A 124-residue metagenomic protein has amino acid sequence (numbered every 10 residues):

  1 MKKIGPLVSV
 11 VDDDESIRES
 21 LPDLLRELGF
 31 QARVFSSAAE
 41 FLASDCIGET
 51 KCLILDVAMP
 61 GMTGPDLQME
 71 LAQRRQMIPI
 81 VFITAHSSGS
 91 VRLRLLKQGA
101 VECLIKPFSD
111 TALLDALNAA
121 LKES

Functional and structural regions predicted by a protein language model:
E15-R33: Two-component/phosphorelay signaling modules centered on CheY-like receiver
V34-C52: Acidic, metal-coordinating helix/loop segments flanking the phosphotransfer/catalytic sites of two-component signaling
M59: Receiver (REC) domain active-site loop signature in two-component systems and cognate sites in sensor histidine kinases
S90, F108-N118: C-terminal output helix
